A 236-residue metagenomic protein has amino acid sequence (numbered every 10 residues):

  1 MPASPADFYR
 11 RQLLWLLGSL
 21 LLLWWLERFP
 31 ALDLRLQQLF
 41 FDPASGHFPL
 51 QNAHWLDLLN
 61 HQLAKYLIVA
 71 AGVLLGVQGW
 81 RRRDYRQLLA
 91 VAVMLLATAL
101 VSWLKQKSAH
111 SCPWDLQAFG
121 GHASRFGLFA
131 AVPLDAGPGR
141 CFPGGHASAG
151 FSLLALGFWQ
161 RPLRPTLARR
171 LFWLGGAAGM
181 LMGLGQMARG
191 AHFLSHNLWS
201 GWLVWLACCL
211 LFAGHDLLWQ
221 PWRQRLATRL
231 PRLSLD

Functional and structural regions predicted by a protein language model:
P2-G72, Q106-D115, G120-S124: N-terminal transmembrane-helix/juxtamembrane module of multi-pass inner/ER membrane proteins
S4, Y9-L16, A130-D236: Membrane-embedded catalytic cores of phosphoryl/pyrophosphoryl-handling enzymes
L17-L21, L63, L67, V91-W103 (+4 more regions): Hydrophobic, lipid-facing residues on alpha-helical transmembrane segments of integral membrane proteins
L21-L26, L95-W103, A177-M187: Aromatic-anchored segments of alpha-helical transmembrane domains
L22-L26, D33, G72, G76 (+5 more regions): Alpha-helical membrane-inserting segments
P30, W80-D84, K107-C112, L116 (+3 more regions): Membrane-interfacial segments
N60-L75, V91-A92, H146-F151: Hydrophobic alpha-helical transmembrane segments
R83-P165: Membrane-interface loops
